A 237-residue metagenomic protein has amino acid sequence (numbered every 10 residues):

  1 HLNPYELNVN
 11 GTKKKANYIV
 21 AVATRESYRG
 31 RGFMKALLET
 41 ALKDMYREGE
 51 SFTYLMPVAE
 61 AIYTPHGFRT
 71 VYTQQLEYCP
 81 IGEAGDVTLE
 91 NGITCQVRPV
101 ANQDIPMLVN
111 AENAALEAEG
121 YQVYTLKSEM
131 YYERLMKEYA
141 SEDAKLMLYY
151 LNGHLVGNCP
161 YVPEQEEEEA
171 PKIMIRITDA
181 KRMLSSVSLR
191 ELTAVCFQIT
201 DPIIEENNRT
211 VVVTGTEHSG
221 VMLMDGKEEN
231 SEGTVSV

Functional and structural regions predicted by a protein language model:
H1-K15, G32: Glycine/alanine-rich phosphate-binding loops at beta-alpha junctions
H1-Y5, Y18, A23, L148 (+1 more regions): Conserved beta-strand in the GNAT
K14-E26, Q165-E167, T234-V235: Conserved acetyl-CoA binding element of GNAT-fold acetyltransferases
A16, S51-Y54, L146: Beta-sheet entry/capping signal
A21-T24, G30-K43, H154: Conserved acetyl-CoA-binding loop-helix of GNAT-fold acetyltransferases
R47-S51, P57-Q75: Conserved active-site alpha-helix within GNAT-family acetyltransferase domains
Q74-E191, V195: Amide-forming acyltransferase catalytic core, primarily the GNAT-like/NAT-type and related acyltransferase folds
R190-V237: Low-complexity, glycine/alanine/valine/leucine- and proline-rich hydrophobic stretches
